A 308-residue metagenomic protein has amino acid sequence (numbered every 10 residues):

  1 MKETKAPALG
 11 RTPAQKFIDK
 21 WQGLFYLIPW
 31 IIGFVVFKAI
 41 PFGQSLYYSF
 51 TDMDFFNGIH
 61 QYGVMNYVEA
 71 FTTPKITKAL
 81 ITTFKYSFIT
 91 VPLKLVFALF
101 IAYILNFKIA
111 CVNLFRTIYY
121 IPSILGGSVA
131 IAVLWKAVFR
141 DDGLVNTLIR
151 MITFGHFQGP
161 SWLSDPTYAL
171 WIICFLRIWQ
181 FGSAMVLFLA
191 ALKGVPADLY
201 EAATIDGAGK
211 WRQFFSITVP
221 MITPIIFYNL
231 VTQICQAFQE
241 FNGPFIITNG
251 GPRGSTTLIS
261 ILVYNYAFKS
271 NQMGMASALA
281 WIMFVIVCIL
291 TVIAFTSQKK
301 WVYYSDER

Functional and structural regions predicted by a protein language model:
M1-F17: Short, Lys/Arg-rich, polar N-terminal cytosolic tail immediately upstream of the first transmembrane signal-anchor
K16-R308: A structural signal for multi-pass alpha-helical bundles of membrane permease subunits that mediate small-molecule
